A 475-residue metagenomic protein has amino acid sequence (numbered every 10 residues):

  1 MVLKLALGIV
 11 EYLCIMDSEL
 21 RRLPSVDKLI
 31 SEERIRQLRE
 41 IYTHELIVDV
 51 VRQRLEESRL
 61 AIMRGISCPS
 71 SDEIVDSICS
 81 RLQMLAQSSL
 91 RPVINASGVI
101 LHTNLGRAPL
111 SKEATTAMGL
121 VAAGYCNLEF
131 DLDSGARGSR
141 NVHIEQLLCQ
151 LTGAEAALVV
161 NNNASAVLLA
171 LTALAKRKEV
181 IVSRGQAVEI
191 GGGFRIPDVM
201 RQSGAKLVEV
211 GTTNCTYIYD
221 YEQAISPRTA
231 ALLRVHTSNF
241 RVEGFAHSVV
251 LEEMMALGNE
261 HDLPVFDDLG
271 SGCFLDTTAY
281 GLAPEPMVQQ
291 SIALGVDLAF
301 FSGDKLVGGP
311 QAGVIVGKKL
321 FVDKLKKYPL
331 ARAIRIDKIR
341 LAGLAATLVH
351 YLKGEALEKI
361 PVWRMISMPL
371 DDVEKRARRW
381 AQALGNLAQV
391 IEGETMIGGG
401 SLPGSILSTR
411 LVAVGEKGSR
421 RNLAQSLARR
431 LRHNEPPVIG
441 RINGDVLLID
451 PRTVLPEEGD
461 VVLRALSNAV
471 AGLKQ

Functional and structural regions predicted by a protein language model:
M16-L85: Long amphipathic alpha-helical segments
L23-P24, I94-G98, V307-P310, L407 (+1 more regions): Short Gly/Ser/Thr- and Asp/Glu-enriched loop/turn motifs at secondary-structure junctions
V51-R52, E56, A96-S97, R107-D133: Glycine-rich phosphate-binding segment of PLP-dependent enzymes
R64-L110, T116-A117: Long amphipathic N-terminal alpha/beta scaffold segment
S70, R81-Q87, T116-V160: Conserved N-terminal alpha-helix of the aminotransferase class I/II PLP-enzyme fold
G135-Y351, G385, A465: Conserved PLP-enzyme active-site core in the AAT-like
L320, Y328-P329, I336-L384, E392-M396 (+1 more regions): Structural motif of enzymes handling amino- and sulfur-group chemistry
L370, E374-V462: Conserved C-terminal alpha-helix-loop-beta "cap" of PLP-dependent enzymes that closes/shapes the active-site mouth
